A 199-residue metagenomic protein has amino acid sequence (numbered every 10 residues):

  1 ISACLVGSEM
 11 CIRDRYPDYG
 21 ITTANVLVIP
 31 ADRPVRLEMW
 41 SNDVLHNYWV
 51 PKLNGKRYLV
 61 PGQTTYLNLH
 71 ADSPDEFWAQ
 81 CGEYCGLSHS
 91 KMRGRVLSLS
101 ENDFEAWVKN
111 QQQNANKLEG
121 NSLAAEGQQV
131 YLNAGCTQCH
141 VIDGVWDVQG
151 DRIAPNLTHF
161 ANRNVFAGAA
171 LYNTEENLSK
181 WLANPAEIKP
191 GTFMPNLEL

Functional and structural regions predicted by a protein language model:
I1-G7, C11-I12: Single conserved hydrophobic/aromatic residue that forms the stacking wall/gate of nucleotide- or nucleobase-binding
S8, D32-P34, W40-V44, L53-G55 (+6 more regions): Solvent-exposed coil/turn segments that connect beta secondary-structure elements in extracytoplasmic/periplasmic
Y16-D18, D43-G62, R95: Histidine- and aromatic-enriched segments that form or immediately flank copper-ligand environments
G20-T23, N102-N133: Electrostatic cytochrome c docking/interface patches
A24-L27, N54-Y58, N68: Beta-strand-rich interaction surfaces with strong enrichment in secreted/lumenal proteins
L59-Q113, N133, T137, I142: Extracellular/periplasmic metallocenter environments
W78, G82-K91, Q128-H159, R163-A169 (+1 more regions): Periplasmic/extracellular electron-transfer cofactor-ligation site, primarily the c-type cytochrome heme-c attachment
D103-Q112, E176-W181, P185-L199: C-terminal capping alpha-helices of c-type cytochrome domains
